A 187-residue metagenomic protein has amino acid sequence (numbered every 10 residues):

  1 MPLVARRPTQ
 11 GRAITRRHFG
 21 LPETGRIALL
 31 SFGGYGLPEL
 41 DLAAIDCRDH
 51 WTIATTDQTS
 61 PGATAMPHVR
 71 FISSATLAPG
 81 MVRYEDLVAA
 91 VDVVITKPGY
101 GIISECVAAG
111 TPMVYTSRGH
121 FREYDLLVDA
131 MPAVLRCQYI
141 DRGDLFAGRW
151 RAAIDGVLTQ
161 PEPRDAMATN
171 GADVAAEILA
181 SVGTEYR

Functional and structural regions predicted by a protein language model:
M1-L37: A nucleotide-sugar donor-handling region in carbohydrate enzymes
G25, R48-W51, P67, V91 (+1 more regions): Short, well-ordered alpha-helix to beta-strand connector turns
Y35-C47: A conserved mid-protein helix/loop that constitutes part of the nucleotide-sugar donor-binding site
A54, R70, I95, V114 (+1 more regions): Hydrophobic/aromatic beta-strand patches that form the interior of the parallel beta-sheet core in alpha/beta enzyme
A54-T64: Short, polar loop motifs at secondary-structure junctions
T64-S104: Donor nucleotide-activated moiety binding/catalytic core segment of transferases that use nucleotide-activated donors
I102-A152, L158: Catalytic binding pocket for nucleotide-activated donors in carbohydrate/polymer assembly enzymes
R149-R187: C-terminal amphipathic helix plus adjacent low-complexity, charged tail appended to glycosyltransferase catalytic
